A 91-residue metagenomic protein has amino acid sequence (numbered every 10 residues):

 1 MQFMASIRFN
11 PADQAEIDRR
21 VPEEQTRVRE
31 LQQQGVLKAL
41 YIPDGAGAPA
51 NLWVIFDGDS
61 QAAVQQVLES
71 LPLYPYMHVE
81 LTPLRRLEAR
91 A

Functional and structural regions predicted by a protein language model:
M1-A91: Conserved, structured core segments of small domains
